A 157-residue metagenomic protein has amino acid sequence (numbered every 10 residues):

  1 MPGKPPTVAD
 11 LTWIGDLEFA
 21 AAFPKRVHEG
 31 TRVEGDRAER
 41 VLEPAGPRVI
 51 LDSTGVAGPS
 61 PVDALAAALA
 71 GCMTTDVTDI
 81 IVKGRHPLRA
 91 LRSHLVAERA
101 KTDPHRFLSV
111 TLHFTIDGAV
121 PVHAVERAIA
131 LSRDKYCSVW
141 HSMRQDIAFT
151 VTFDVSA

Functional and structural regions predicted by a protein language model:
M1-A67, T78-A157: Extended beta-strand/beta-hairpin segments
L69-M73: Alpha-helical metal-binding/catalytic segments enriched in His/Glu/Asp
